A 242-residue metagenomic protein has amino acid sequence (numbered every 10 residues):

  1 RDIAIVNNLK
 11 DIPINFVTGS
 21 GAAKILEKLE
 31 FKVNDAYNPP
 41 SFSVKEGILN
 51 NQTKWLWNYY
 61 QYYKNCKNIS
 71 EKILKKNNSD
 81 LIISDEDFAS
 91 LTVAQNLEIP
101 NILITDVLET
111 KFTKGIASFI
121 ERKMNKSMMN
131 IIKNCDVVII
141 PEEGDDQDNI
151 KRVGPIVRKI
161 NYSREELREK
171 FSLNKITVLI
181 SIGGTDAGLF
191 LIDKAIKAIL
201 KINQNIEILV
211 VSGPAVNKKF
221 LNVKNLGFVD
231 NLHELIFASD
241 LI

Functional and structural regions predicted by a protein language model:
N7, R164-A238: Donor-nucleotide binding loops and adjacent catalytic segments primarily of GT-B fold Leloir glycosyltransferases
N8, I12-Q61: Conserved nucleotide-sugar phosphate-binding/catalytic loop shared by glycosyltransferases and other
T18-K24, D85-A89, I140-D146, V210-K218: Short, polar loop motifs at secondary-structure junctions
L49-S84, F88-A89: Conserved nucleotide-sugar donor-binding subdomain of glycosyltransferases
L81, Q95-F112: Active-site proximal beta-strand in glycosyltransferases
L81-E86, L103, F228-I242: A donor-sugar binding/catalytic signature common to diverse glycosyltransferases and related nucleotide-sugar
I82-L97, D193: An aromatic- and histidine-rich active-site surface loop
S118-D186, G213-A215, G227: A nucleotide-sugar donor-handling region in carbohydrate enzymes
